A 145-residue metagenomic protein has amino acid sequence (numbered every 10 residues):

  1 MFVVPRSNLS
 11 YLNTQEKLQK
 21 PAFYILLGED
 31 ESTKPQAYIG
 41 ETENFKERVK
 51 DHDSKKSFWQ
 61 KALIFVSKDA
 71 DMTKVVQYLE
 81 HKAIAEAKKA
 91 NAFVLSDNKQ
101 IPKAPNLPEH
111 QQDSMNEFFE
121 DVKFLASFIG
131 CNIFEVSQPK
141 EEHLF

Functional and structural regions predicted by a protein language model:
M1-D51, A70, K74, Y78 (+2 more regions): GIY-YIG nuclease catalytic motif and its immediate N-terminal context
H52-V136: Contiguous mid-protein beta-loop-alpha structural module that forms a pocket-lining wall or clamp of enzyme active
